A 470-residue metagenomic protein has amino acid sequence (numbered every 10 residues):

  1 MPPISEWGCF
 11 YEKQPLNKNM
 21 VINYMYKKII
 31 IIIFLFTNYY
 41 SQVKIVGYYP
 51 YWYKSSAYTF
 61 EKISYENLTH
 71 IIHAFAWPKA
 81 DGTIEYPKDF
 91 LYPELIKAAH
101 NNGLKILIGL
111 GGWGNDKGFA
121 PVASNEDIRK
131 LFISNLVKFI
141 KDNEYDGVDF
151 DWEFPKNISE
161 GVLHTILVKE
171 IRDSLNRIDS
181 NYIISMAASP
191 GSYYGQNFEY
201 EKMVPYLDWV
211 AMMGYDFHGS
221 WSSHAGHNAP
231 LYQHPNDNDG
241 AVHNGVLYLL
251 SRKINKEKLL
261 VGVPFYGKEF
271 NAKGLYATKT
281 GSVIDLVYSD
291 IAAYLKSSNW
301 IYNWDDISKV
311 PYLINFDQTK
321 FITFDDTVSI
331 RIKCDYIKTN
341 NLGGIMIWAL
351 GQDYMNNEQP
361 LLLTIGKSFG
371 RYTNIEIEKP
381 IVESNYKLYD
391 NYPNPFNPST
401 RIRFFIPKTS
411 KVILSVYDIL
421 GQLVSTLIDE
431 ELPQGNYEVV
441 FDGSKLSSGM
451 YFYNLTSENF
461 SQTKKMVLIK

Functional and structural regions predicted by a protein language model:
K28-T37: Sec-dependent N-terminal signal peptides
Q42-I140, A225, P360, F369-G370: Glycan-recognition patch characteristic of GH18 chitinases/ENGases and related GlcNAc/peptidoglycan-binding proteins
Y51, A80-F90, S134, F154-L295: Substrate-binding surface in catalytic domains of secreted glycosidases
N67-L68, L110, H218-S220, K258-Y336 (+1 more regions): Glycan-binding loop/region signatures in secreted carbohydrate-active enzymes
I71, I108, F150, V210 (+3 more regions): Conserved, mostly hydrophobic/aromatic
E376-Y392, F396-V416, E438-G443, S457: Glycine-centered coil/turn sites that cap beta-strands in beta-rich domains
I428-N459, T463: Short, surface-exposed loop/turn motifs with a glycine/proline- and acidic-biased composition
M466-K470: Short beta-strand edge segments in extracellular beta-sheet folds
